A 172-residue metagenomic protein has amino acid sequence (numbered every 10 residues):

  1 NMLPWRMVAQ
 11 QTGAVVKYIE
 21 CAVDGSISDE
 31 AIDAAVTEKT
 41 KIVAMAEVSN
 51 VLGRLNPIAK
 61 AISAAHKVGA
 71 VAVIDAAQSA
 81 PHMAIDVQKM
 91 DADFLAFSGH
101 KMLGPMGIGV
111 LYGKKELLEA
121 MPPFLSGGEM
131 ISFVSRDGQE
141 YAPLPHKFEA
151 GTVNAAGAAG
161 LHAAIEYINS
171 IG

Functional and structural regions predicted by a protein language model:
N1-G172: Pyridoxal 5′-phosphate
